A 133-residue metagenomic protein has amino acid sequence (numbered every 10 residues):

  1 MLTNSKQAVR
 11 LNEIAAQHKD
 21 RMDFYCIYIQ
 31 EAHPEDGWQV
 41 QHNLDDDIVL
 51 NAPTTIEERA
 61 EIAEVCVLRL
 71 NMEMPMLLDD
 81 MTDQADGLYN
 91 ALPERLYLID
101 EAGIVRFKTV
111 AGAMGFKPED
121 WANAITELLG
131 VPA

Functional and structural regions predicted by a protein language model:
M1-A133: Chalcogenol-based redox active-site neighborhoods
